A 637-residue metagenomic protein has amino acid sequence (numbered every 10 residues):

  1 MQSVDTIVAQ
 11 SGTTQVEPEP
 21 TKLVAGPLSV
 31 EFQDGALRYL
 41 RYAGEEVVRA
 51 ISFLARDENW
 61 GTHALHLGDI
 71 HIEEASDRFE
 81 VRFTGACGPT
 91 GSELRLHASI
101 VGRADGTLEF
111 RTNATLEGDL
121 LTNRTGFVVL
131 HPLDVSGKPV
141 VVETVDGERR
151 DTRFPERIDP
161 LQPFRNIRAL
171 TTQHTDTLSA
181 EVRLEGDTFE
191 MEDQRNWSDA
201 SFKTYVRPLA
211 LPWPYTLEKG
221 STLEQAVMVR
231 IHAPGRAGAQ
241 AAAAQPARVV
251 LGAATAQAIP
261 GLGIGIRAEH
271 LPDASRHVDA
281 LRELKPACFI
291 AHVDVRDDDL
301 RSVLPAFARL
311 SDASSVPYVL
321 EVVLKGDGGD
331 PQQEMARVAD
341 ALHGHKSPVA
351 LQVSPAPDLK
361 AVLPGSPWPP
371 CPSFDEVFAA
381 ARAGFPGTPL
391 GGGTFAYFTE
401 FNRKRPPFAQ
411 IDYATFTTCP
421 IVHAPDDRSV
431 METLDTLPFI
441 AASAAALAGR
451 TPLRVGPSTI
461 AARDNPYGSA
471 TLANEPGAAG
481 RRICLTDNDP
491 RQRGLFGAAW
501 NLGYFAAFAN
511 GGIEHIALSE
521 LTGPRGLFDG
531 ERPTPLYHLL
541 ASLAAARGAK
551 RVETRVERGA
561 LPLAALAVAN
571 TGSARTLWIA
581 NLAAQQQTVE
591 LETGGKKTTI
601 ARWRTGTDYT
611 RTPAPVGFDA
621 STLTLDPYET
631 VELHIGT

Functional and structural regions predicted by a protein language model:
Q2-T84, V140, P286, I290 (+1 more regions): Acidic-aromatic substrate-binding/catalytic surfaces of carbohydrate-active enzymes
Q10, V24, R49-L54, A86-T90 (+1 more regions): Beta-strand-rich recognition/accessory modules
A55-A114, E190-S201: Extended, loop-rich substrate-binding clefts of extracytoplasmic carbohydrate-active enzymes
V101, D105-D187, W603-T610: Polysaccharide-binding surfaces and accessory modules of carbohydrate-active proteins
L262-D298, R309-V319: Catalytic domains of carbohydrate-active enzymes, especially glycoside hydrolases
R454-L539, T554-L561: Aromatic/acidic polysaccharide-binding cleft in carbohydrate-active enzymes
R558-G594: Carbohydrate-binding surface patches
T612-T637: C-terminal beta-strand-rich structural cap/linker in extracellular carbohydrate-active enzymes
